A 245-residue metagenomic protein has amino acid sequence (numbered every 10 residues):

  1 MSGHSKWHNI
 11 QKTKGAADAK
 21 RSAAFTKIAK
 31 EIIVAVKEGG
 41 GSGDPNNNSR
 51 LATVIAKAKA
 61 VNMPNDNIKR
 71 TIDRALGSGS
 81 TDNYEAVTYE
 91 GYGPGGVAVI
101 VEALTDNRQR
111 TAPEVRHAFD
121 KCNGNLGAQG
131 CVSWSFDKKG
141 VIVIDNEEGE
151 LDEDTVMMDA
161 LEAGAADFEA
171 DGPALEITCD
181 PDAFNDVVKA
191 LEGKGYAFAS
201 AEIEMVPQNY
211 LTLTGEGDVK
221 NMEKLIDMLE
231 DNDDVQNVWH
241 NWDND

Functional and structural regions predicted by a protein language model:
M1-G127, V132-V143, H240-D243: N-terminal cationic and glycine-rich segments that engage phosphates or anionic surfaces
V141-D245: Positively charged, low-complexity, intrinsically disordered RNA-binding extensions
